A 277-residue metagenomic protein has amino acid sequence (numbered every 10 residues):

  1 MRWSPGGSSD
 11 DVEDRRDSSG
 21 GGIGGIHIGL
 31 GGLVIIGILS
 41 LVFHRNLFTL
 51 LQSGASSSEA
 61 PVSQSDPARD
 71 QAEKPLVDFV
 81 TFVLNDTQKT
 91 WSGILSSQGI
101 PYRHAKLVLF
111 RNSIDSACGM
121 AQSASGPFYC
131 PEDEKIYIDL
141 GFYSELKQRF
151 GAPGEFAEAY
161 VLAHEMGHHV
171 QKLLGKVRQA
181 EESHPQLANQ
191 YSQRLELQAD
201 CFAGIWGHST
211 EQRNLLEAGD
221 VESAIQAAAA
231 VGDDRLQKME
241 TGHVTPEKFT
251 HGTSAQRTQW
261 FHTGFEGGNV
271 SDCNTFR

Functional and structural regions predicted by a protein language model:
M1-A68: Long amphipathic alpha-helical segments used for membrane anchoring, targeting, substrate engagement, or oligomerization
I38, W91, I138, A157-L173 (+2 more regions): Active-site recognition of the HExxH zinc-binding catalytic motif
V62-V77, F142, Q179: Acidic/histidine-rich, surface-exposed loop or edge segments in extracytoplasmic proteins
K74, D78-Y102, N189-Q190, R194-Q237: Short helix/loop segments within enzyme catalytic domains that coordinate or immediately flank catalytic cofactors
S113-D139: Catalytic zinc-binding patch centered on the HExxH motif and its immediate surroundings that defines zinc-dependent
F142-Y160, L187-Q193: Short pre-active-site segment immediately N-terminal to the catalytic Zn-binding motif
M166-E182, H208-E211: Catalytic Zn2+-binding segment of zinc metalloproteases
V231-R277: Pan-zinc metallopeptidase signature
